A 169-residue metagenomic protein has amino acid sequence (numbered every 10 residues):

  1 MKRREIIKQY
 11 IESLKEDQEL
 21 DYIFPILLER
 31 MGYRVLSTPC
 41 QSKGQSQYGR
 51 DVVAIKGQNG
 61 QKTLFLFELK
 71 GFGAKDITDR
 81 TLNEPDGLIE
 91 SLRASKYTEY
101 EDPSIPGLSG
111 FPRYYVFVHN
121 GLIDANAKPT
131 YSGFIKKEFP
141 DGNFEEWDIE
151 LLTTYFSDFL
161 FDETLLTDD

Functional and structural regions predicted by a protein language model:
M1-D169: Mixed-charge (Asp/Glu-Lys/Arg
